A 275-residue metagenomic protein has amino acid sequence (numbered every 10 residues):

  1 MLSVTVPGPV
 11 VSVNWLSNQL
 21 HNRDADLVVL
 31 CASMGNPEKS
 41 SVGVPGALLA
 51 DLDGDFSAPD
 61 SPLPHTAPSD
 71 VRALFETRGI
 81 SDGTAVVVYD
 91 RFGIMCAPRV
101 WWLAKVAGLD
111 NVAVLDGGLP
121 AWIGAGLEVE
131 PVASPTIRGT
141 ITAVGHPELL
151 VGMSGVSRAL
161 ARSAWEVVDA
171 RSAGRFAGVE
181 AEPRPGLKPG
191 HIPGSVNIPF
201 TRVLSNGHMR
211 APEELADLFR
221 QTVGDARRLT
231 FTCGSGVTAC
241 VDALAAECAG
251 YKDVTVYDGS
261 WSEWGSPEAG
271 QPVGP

Functional and structural regions predicted by a protein language model:
M1-P275: Cytosolic catalytic domains that perform sulfur/thiol-centered chemistry
